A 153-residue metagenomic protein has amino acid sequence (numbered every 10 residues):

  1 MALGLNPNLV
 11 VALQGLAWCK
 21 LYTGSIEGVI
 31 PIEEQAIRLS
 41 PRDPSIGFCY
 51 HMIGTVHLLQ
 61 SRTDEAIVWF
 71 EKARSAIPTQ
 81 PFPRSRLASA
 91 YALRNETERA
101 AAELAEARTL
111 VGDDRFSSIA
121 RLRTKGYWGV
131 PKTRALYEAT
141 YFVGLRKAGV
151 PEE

Functional and structural regions predicted by a protein language model:
A2-E153: Alpha-helical protein-protein interaction modules
